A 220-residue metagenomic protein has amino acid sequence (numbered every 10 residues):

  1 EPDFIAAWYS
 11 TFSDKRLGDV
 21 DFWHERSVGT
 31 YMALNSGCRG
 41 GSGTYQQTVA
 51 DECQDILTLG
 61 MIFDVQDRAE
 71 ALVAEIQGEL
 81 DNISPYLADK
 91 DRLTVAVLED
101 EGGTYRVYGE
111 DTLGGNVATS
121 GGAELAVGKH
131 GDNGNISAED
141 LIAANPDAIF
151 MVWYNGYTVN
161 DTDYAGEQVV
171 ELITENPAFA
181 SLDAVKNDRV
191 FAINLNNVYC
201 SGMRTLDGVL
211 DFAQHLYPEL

Functional and structural regions predicted by a protein language model:
E1-I62, S137-A178, Q214: Acidic/His-rich segments in extracytoplasmic proteins that coordinate ligands and/or metal ions
S13-K15, A50, G109, D132 (+1 more regions): Residue-level recognition of alpha-helix initiation/capping sites
D19-G102, V127-G128, V185-L220: Extracytoplasmic substrate-binding proteins
L57, A74, T112-T119, E139: Internal, well-ordered alpha-helical scaffold/interface segments that support domain packing or protein-protein contacts
P85-K90, V117, D140-A144: Short, conserved, surface-exposed binding loops centered on an aromatic residue
G103-V107, N116, T158-N160: Short acidic/glycine-rich loop or secondary-structure boundary segments that cap or lie
V107-G134: Alpha-helical, coiled-coil/dimerization segments enriched in small aliphatic residues
L125-D132, D140, A144, A148-I149 (+4 more regions): Acidic/histidine-enriched, beta-strand-rich ligand/metal-binding domains
